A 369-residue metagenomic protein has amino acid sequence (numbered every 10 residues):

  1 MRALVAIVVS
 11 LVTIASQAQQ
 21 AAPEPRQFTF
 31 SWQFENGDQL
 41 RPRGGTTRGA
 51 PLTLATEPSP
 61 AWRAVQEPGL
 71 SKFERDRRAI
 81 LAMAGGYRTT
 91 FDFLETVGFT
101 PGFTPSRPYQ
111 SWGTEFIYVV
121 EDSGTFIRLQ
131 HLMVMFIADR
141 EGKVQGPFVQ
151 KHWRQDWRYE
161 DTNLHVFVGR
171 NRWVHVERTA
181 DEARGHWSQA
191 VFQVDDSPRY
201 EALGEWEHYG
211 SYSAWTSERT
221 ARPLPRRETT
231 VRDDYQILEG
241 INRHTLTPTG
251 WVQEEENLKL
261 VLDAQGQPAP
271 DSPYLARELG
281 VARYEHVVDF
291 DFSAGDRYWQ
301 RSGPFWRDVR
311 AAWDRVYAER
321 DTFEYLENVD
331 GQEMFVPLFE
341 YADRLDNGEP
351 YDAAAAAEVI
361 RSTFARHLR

Functional and structural regions predicted by a protein language model:
A3-T13: Bacterial N-terminal signal peptides
Q19-A82, E95-T100, P105-R107, F126-R128 (+4 more regions): Amphipathic/hydrophobic helical signal segments and adjacent flexible N-terminal regions that mediate secretion
L81-G85, V119-T125, R243-W251, H286-D291: A short, structured loop/turn motif at beta-sheet edges
T89-F91, R128-H131, G185-Q189, G240 (+2 more regions): Short hydrophobic/aromatic-rich beta-strand segments that constitute the beta-sheet cores of beta-sandwich/beta-barrel
P105-R107, S111-E121, E239-L246, D271-S272 (+1 more regions): Hydrophobic/aromatic beta-strand elements that line small-molecule binding cavities or substrate pockets in beta-rich
E121-V166: Extended amphipathic alpha-helical segments with heptad-repeat/coiled-coil character used for oligomerization, fusion
T179-E239: Short helix-loop boundary/capping segments
T216-A264, Y274: Extended serine/threonine-enriched, polar tracts that run as long, contiguous segments within proteins
